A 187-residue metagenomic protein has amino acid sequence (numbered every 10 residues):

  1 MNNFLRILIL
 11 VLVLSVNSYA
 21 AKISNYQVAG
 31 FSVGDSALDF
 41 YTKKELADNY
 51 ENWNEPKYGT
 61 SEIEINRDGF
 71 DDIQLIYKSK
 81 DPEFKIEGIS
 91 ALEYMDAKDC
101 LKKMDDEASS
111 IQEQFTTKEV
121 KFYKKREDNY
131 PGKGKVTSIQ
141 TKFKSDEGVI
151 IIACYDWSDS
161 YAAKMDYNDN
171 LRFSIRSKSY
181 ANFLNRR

Functional and structural regions predicted by a protein language model:
N2-L10: Sec-dependent signal peptide recognition, specifically the positively charged N-region followed immediately by
L5, D48, E119-V120: Secondary-structure boundary/capping signal
V16-A20: Sec/Tat signal peptide C-region and signal peptidase I cleavage site
A21-P82, L92, L184-R187: N-terminal leader/targeting segments
Q27, Y94, P131-R187: An acidic-aromatic pocket/loop used at catalytic or ligand-binding sites
E51-N66, Y123-S145: Ser/Thr-rich, low-complexity intrinsically disordered terminal regions
D71-V136: Long, charged/polar, surface-exposed segments that mediate recognition or autoinhibition
